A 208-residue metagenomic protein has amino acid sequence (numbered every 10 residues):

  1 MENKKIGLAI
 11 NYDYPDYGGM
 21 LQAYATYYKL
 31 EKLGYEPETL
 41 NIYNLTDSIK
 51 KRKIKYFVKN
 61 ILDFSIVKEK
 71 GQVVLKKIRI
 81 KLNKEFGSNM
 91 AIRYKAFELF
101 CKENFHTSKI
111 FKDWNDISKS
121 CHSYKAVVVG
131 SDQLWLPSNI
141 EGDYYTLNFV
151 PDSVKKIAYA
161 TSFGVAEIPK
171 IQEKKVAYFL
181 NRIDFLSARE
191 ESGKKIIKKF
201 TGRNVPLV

Functional and structural regions predicted by a protein language model:
N3: Phosphate-coordination loops involved in phosphoryl transfer and adenosine-cofactor binding
I6-Y17, L21-Y178: Aromatic- and Gly/Pro-rich donor/ligand-binding loops that form nucleotide- or phosphate-bearing donor binding pockets
Y24, E190-E191: Alpha-helix N-cap/helix-start capping motif
L134, S192-G193: Alpha-helix capping/helix-boundary segments
D152, R182, F200-N204: Short, structured coil segments at secondary-structure junctions
A160-F163, E190, T201: Short, structured patches in soluble enzyme cores that scaffold and shape functional sites
I183-E190: A short beta-strand/loop micro-motif in the catalytic core of glycosyltransferases that engages the nucleotide-sugar
K194-V208: Helix-loop-beta element that forms the nucleotide-linked donor phosphate-binding surface in glycosyltransferases
